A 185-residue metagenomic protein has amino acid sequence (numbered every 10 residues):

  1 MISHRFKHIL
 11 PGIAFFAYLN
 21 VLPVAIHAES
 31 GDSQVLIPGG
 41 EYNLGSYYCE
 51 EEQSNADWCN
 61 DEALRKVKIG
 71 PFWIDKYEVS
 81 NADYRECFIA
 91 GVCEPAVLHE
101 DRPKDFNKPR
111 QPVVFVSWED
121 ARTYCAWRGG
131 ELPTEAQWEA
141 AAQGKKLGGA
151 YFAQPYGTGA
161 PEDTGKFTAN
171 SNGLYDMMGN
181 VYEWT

Functional and structural regions predicted by a protein language model:
M1-E94, W118-E119: Short, compositionally biased
L36-I37, N43-D57, E94, E100-T185: Functional-site microenvironments in short loops/helix caps that host divalent-cation chemistry
